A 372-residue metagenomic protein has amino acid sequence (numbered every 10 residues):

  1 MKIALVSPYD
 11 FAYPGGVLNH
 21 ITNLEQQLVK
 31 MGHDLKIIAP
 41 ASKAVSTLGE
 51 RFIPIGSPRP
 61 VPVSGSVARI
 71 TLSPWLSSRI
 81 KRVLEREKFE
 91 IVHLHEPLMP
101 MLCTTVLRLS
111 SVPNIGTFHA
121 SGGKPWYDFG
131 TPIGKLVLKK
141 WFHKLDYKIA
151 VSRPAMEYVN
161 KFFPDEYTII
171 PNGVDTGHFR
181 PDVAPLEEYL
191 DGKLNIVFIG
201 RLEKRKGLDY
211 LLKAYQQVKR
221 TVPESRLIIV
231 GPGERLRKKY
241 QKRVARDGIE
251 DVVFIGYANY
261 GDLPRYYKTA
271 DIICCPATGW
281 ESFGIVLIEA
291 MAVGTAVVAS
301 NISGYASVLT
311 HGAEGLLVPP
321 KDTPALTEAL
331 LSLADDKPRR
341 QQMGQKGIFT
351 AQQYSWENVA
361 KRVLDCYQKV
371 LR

Functional and structural regions predicted by a protein language model:
T131-K148: Membrane-proximal helix-turn-helix segments that form the acceptor-binding/catalytic region of lipid-linked
P154, G173: Carbohydrate-associated surface elements
E188-Y215, I228: Conserved donor-binding/catalytic core segment of Leloir-type glycosyltransferases
K239-A258: Nucleotide-activated donor-binding/catalytic signature segment of Leloir-type glycosyltransferases, i.e., the conserved
Y257-A258, Y266-A270: Short alpha-helical donor nucleotide-sugar binding micro-motif in glycosyltransferases
A296-A299: Short hydrophobic beta-strand element within catalytic cores of glycosyltransferases and related nucleotide-activated
H311-G312, L316-T323, S332-K337: Conserved acidic donor-binding segment of nucleotide-sugar-dependent glycosyltransferases
A325, S332, R339-Q353, L364-D365: A short, well-ordered alpha-helix in the C-terminal region of glycosyltransferases
